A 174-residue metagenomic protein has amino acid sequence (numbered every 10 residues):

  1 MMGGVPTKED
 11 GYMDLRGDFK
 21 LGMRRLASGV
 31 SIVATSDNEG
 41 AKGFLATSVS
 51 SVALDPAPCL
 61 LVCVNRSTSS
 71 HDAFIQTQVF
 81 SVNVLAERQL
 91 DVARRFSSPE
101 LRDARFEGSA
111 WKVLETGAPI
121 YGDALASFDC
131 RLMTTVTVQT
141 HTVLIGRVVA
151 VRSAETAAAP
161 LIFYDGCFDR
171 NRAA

Functional and structural regions predicted by a protein language model:
M2-A174: Basic, polyanion-binding surface patches
